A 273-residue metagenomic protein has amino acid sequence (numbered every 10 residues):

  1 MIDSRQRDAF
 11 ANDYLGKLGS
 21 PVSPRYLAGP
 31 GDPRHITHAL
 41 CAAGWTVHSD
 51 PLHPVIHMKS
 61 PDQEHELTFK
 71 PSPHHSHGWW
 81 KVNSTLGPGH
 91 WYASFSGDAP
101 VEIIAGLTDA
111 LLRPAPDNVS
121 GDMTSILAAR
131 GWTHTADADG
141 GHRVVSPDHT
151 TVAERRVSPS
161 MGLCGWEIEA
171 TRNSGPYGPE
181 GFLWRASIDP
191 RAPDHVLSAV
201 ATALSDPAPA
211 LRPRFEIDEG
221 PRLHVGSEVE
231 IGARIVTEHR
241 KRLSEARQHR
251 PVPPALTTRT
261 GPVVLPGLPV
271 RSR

Functional and structural regions predicted by a protein language model:
M1-R273: Compositionally biased accessory segments in Actinobacterial proteins
